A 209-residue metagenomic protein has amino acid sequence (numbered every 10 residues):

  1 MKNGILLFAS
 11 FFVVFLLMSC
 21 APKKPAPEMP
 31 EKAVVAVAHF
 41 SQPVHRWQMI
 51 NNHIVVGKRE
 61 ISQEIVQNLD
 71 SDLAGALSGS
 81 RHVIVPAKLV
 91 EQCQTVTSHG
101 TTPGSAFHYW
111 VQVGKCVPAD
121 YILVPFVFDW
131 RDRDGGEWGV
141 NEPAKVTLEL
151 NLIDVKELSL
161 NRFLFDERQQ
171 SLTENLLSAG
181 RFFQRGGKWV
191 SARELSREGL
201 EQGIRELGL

Functional and structural regions predicted by a protein language model:
M1-F8: Bacterial N-terminal signal peptides that target proteins for export
F8-L16: Bacterial N-terminal signal peptides
S19-T95, L200-L209: A structural "domain/chain start" motif
C20-W47, V113-V117, V140-T147, N151-L209: C-terminal/domain-edge helix-coil "capping" segments
E60-N68, G104, H108, G186-E198: Soluble non-cytosolic domains of exported or imported proteins
I84-R131: Short, solvent-exposed, polar/charged sequence segments at loop or secondary-structure edges
G100-T102, W138-N141: Short low-complexity, flexible loop/linker segments enriched in glycine and/or proline with clustered acidic
D132-W138: Extracytoplasmic/secreted cell-surface and envelope-processing proteins
